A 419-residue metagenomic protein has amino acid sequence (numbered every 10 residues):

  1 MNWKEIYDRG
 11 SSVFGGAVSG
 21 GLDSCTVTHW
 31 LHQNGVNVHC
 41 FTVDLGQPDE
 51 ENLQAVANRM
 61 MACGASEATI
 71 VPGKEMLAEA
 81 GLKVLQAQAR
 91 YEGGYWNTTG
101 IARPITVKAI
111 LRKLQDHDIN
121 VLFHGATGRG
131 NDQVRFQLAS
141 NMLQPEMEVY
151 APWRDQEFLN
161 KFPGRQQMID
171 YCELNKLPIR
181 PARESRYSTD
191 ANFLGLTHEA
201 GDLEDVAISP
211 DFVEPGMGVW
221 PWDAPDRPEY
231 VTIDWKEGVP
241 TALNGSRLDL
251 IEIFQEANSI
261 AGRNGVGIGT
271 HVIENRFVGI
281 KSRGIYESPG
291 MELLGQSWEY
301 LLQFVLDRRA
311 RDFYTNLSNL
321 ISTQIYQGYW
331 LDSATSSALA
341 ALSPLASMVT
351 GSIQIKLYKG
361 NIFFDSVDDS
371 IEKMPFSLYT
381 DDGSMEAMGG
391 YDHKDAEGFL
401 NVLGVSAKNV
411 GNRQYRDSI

Functional and structural regions predicted by a protein language model:
M1-A17, L22-I419: Nucleotide-activated chemistry modules centered on ATP-dependent adenylation/adenylyltransferase
